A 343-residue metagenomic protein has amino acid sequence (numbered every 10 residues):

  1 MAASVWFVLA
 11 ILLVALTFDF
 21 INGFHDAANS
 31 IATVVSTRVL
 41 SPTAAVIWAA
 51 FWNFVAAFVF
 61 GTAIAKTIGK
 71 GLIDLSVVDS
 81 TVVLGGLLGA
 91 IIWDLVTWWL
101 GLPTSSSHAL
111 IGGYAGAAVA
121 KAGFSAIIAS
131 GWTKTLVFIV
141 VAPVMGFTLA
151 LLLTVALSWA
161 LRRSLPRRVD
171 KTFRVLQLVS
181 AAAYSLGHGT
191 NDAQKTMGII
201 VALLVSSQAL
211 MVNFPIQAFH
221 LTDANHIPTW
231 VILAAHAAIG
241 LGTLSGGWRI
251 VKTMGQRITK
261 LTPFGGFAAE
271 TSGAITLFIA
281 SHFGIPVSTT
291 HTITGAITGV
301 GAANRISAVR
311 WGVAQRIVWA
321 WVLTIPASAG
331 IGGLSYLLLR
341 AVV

Functional and structural regions predicted by a protein language model:
M1-V343: Multi-pass alpha-helical transmembrane bundle typical of ion/small-solute transporters and intramembrane aspartyl
